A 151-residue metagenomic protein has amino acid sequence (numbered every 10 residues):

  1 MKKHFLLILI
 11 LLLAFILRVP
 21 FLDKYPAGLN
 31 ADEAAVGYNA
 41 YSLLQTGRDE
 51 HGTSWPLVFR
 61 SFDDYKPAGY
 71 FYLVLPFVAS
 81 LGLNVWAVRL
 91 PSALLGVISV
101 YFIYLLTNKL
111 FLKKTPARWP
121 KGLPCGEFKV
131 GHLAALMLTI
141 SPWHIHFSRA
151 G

Functional and structural regions predicted by a protein language model:
K2-P116, K121-G151: Membrane-integral, polyisoprenol-dependent glycosyltransferases of the GT-C/oligosaccharyltransferase superfamily
